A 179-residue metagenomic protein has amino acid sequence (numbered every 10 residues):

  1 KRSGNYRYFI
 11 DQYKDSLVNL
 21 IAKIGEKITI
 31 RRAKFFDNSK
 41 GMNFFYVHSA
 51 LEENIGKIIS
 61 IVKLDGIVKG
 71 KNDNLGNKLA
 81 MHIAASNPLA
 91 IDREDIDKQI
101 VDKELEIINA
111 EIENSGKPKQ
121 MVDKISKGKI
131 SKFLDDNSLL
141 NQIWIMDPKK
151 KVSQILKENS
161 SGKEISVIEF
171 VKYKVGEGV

Functional and structural regions predicted by a protein language model:
K1-V179: N-terminal assembly/interaction segments in proteins that build large macromolecular machines
